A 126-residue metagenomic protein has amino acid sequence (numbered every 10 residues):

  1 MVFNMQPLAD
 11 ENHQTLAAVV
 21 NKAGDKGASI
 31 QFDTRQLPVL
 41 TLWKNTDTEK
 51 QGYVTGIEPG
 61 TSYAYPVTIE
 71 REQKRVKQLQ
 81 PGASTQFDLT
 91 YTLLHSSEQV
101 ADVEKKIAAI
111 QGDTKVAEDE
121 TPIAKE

Functional and structural regions predicted by a protein language model:
M1-T34: Active-site/ligand-binding surface loops and adjacent short beta/alpha elements that line catalytic pockets across
T15-A17, T55, F87-L89: Hydrophobic residues positioned within well-ordered beta-strands of beta-sheet architectures
K22-A64: Non-heme Fe(II)/2-oxoglutarate
T34, T61, Y91-S97: Non-catalytic surface loops within mature trypsin-like serine protease
Y63-R71: Short, structured beta-strand/loop micro-motifs enriched in basic residues and often containing a Trp
R71-K77: Short structured motifs
K77-H95: Short Pro-Gly-centered flexible turn/kink motifs
T92-E126: Terminal connector regions
